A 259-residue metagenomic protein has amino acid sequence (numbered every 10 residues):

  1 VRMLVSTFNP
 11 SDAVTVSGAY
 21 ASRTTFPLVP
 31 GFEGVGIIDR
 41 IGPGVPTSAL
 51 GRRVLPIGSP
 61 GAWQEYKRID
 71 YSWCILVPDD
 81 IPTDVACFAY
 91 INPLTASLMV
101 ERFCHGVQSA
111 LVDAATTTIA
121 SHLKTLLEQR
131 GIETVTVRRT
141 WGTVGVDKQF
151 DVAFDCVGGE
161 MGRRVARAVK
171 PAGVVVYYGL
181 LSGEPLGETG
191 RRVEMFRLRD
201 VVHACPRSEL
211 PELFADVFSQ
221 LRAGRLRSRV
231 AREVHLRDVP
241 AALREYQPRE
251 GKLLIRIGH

Functional and structural regions predicted by a protein language model:
V1-V35: N-terminal glycine-rich beta->alpha transition that marks the start or flank of a dinucleotide-binding site
L4, I41-P43, S59, L180 (+1 more regions): Short, surface-exposed secondary-structure boundary micro-motifs
T15-V16, Y20, V35-S59: A glycine-/small-residue-rich N-terminal strand-loop-strand element that serves as the cofactor-binding glycine loop
A49, C87-D147: Mid-domain Rossmann-like dinucleotide-binding core that forms the NAD(H)/NADP(H) cofactor-binding site
L55, A153-F154, V176: N-terminal Rossmann-like NAD(P) cofactor-binding module of classical short-chain dehydrogenase/reductase
G58-Y71: A structural motif shared across PLP-dependent enzymes of the aminotransferase-like
E160-R225, I257-H259: Glycine-rich phosphate-binding loop and adjacent beta-alpha segment of Rossmann(oid) nucleotide-cofactor-binding
R225-R229, P240-H259: C-terminal capping/lid region of NAD(P)-dependent oxidoreductase domains
